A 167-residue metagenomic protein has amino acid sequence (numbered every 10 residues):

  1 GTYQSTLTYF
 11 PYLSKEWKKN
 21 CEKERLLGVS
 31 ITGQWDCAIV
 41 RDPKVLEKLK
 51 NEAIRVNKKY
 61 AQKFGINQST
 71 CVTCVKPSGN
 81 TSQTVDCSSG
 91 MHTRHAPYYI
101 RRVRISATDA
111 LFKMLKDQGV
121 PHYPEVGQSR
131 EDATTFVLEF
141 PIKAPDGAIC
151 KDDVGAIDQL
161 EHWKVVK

Functional and structural regions predicted by a protein language model:
G1-L13, K23, P77, T84-K167: Catalytic alpha/beta core of large soluble enzyme barrels
T8-K18, L26, I31-P77: Internal maturation/activation junctions in enzymes
T70, Q83-T84: Short capping micro-motif at the N-terminus of alpha-helices
